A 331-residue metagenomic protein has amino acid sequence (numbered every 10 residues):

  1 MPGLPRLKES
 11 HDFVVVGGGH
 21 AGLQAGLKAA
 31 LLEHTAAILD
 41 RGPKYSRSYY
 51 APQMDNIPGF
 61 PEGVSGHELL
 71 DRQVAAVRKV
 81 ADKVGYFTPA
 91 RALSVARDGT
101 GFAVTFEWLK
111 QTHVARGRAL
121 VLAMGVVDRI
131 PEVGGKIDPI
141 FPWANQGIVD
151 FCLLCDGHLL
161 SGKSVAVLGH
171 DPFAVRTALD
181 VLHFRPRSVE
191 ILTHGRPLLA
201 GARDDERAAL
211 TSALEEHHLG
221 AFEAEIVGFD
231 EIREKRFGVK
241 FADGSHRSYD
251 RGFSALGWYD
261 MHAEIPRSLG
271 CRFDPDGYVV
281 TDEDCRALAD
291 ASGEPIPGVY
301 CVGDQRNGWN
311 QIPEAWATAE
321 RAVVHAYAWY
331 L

Functional and structural regions predicted by a protein language model:
M1-D12, F229, Y249, A255-L256 (+4 more regions): Rossmann-like nucleotide/phosphate-binding core characteristic of flavoprotein oxidoreductases
P2-V14, V84-K163, F253-A255, V279-D290: FAD-binding core/adjacent interface of flavoenzyme oxidoreductases
G3-R6, H11-R72, A76, H170 (+1 more regions): Beta1-alpha1 glycine-rich phosphate/pyrophosphate-binding loop at the start of Rossmann-like nucleotide-binding domains
H11, H34-T35, R118-A119, G162-V165 (+2 more regions): Nucleotide donor/acceptor-binding cores
G22, V127-D128, A174, Y259-D260: Glycine-rich nucleotide phosphate-binding loop and flanking beta-alpha elements of Rossmann-like dinucleotide-binding
V74-G117, P186-E283, L288: A Rossmann-like FAD-binding core segment of flavoenzymes
F141-L159, L256-E314, R321-V324: FAD-site-proximal beta/loop scaffold in flavoenzymes
W143-N145, D150-F184, E190: Conserved FAD-binding catalytic core of PHBH/FMO-like flavoproteins
